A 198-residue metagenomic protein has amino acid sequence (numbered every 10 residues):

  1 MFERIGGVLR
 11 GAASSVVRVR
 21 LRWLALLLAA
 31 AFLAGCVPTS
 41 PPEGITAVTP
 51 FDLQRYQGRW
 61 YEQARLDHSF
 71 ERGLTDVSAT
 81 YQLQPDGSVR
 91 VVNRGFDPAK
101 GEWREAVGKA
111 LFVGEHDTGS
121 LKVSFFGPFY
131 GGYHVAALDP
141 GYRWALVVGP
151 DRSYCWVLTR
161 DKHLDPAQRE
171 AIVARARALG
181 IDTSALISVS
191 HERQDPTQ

Functional and structural regions predicted by a protein language model:
F2-G11, F32-Q198: A beta-rich soluble binding module of mature secreted/lumenal proteins
R4-L24: Bacterial N-terminal signal peptides that target proteins for export
L24-A34: Bacterial N-terminal signal peptides
